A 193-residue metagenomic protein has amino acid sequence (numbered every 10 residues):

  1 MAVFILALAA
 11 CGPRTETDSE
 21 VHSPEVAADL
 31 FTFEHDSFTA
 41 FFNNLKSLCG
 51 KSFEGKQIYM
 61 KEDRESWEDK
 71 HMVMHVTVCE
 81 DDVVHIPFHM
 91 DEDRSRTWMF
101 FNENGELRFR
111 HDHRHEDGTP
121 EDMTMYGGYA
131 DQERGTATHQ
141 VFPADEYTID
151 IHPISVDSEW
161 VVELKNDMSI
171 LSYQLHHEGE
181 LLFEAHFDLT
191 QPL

Functional and structural regions predicted by a protein language model:
L8-A10: C-terminal motif of bacterial Sec signal peptides marking the signal peptidase cleavage site
G12-R14: Bacterial signal peptide processing site
A27-D63: Tryptophan-anchored aromatic micro-motifs
L48-E54, C79-P87, L107-R108, M168-S172: Short, hydrophobic/aromatic-rich segments at coil-to-beta transitions
G55-D81: Short, solvent-exposed loop/hinge segments that bridge or flank secondary-structure elements
D69-H71, D93-T97, V156-D157, L182-E184: Short, surface-exposed coil-to-beta transition loops
W98-Y147: An exposed acidic His-Trp-rich patch
T124-Y129, M168-L193: Edge beta-strand at a domain terminus
